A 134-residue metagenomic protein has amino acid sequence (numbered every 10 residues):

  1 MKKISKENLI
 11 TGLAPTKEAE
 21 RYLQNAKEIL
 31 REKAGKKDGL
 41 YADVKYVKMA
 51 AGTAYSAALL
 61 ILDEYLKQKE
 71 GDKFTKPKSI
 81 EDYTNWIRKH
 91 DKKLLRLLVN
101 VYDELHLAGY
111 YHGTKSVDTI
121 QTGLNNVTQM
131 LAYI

Functional and structural regions predicted by a protein language model:
M1-I134: Terminal alpha-helical segments
